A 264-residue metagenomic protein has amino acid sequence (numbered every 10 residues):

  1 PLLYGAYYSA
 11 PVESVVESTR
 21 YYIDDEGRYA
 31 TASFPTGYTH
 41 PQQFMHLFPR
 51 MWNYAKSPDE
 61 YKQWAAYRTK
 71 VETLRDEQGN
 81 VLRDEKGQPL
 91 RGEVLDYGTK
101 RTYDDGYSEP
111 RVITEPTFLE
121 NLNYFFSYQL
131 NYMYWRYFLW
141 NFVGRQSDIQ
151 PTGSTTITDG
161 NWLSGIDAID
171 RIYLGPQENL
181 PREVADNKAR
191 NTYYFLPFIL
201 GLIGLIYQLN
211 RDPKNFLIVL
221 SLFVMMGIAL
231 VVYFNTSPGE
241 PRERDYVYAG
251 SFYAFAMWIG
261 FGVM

Functional and structural regions predicted by a protein language model:
P1-L205: Lumenal/periplasmic acceptor-binding loop at the mouth of the active site in multi-pass, GT-C-fold membrane enzymes
N179-R182, V231-D245: Membrane-interface interhelical loops and short amphipathic "cap" helices that link adjacent transmembrane segments
L209, P213, V263-M264: Signature aromatic-anchored transmembrane alpha helix within multi-pass, membrane-resident enzymes that catalyze glycan
R211-F223: Membrane-interfacial loop-to-transmembrane alpha-helix junctions, especially the N-terminal start
F223-V232: Aromatic-anchored segments of alpha-helical transmembrane domains
E240-V263: Hydrophobic/aromatic-rich transmembrane helices and adjacent perimembrane loops
